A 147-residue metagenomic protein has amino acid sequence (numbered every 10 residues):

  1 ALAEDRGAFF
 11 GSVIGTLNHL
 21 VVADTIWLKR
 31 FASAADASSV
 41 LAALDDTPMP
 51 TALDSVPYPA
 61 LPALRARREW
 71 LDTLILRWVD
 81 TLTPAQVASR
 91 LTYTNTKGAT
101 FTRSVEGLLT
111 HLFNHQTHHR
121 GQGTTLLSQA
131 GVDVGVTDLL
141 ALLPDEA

Functional and structural regions predicted by a protein language model:
A1-G7: An N-terminal domain-cap segment
G7, G11, P59, R103 (+1 more regions): Short, solvent-exposed segments of well-ordered alpha helices
V13, L61-R68, L109-L112: Hydrophobic packing residues in well-ordered alpha-helices of helical domains and bundles
V21-T81, A85-T96, G131-A147: Short, helix-capping/interhelical loops that line the mouth of catalytic, cofactor-, or ligand-binding pockets
L74, L108, Q122-L126: Short, hydrophobic/aromatic alpha-helical segments in well-folded domains
R90-T102, G107-T110: An amphipathic alpha-helical core segment
H111-G121, S128: Alpha-helix capping/hinge segments and adjacent helical runs
